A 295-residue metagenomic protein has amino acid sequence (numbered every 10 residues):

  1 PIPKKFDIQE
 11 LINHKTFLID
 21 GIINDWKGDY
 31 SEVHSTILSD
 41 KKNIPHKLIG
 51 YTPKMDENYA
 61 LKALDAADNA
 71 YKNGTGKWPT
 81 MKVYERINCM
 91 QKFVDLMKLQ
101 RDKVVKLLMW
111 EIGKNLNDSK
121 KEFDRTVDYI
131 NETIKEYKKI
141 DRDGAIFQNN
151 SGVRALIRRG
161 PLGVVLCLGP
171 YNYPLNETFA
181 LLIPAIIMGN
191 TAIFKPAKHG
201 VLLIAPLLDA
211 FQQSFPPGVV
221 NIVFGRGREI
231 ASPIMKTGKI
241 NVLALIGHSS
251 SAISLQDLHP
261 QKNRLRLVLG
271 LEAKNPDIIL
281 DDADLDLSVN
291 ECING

Functional and structural regions predicted by a protein language model:
P1-M55, E85-K92, D124, K139-G169 (+1 more regions): Terminal low-complexity tails and localization/encapsulation signals of metabolic enzymes
G21, R86, L108, G189 (+3 more regions): Residue-level signal for inorganic ion chemistry
S39-I140: Glycine-rich loop-to-alpha-helix module at the N-terminal edge of alpha/beta enzyme cores
I130, I204-L207, I234, L255: Hydrophobic packing residues within well-ordered alpha-helices of enzyme cores
D143-G218: Conserved small-residue-rich beta-alpha loop and adjacent elements that most often cradle the phosphate/pyrophosphate
R154-L156, I222-A244: A structured beta-alpha segment of the ubiquitous adenosine-cofactor-binding alpha/beta core
S214-F215, K236, V242, S250-G295: ALDH superfamily catalytic-core signature
